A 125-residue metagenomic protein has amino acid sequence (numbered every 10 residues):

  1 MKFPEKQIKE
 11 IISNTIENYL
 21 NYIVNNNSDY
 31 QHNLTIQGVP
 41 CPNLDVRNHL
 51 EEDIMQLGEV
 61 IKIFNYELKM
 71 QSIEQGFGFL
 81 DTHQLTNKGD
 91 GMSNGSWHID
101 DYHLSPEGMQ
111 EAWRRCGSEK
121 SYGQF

Functional and structural regions predicted by a protein language model:
M1-S13, P40-L50: Oxyanion-hole/transition-state-stabilizing segment in secreted/luminal serine hydrolases and related acyltransferases
F3, N48-I54, S93-W97: Short glycine/proline- and charge-enriched loop/turn segments that cap or connect secondary-structure elements
E5-I23, L57-E67: Well-ordered, non-membrane alpha-helical segments in soluble/globular domains
S13, E17, H32-T35, E74-D81 (+1 more regions): Polar, enzyme-active/binding microenvironments
I23-E59, H83-G89: Active-site segments of SGNH/GDSL-like serine hydrolases that catalyze O-acetyl group transfer/hydrolysis on lipids
L44-T82, Y102, E107-M109, S118: Substrate-gating cap/lid alpha-helix
T82-P106: C-terminal/domain-terminus segments
A112-Q124: C-terminal alpha-helix
